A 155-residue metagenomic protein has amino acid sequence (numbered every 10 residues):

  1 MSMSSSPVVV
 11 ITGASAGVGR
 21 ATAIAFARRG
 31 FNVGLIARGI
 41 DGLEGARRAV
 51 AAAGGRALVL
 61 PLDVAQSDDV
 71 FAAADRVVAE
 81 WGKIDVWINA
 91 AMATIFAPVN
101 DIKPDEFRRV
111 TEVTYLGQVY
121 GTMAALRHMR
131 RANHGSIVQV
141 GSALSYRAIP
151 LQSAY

Functional and structural regions predicted by a protein language model:
S15-G17: Conserved glycine-rich cofactor-binding loop
R29-A46: Conserved glycine-rich Rossmann-like NAD(P)H-binding loop of the short-chain dehydrogenase/reductase
L62-A72, P104: The beta1-alpha1 cofactor-binding region of Rossmann-like NAD(H)/NADP(H)-dependent oxidoreductases
A90-I95: Conserved NAD(P)H cofactor-binding loop of Rossmann-fold oxidoreductase domains
P98-V99, K103-R108: Substrate-binding pocket helix/loop in short-chain dehydrogenase/reductase
T122-M123: A short, exposed helix-loop element centered on a Lys and neighboring polar residues
S142: Residue(s) in the substrate-gating loop at a strand-loop-helix junction that position the organic substrate next
